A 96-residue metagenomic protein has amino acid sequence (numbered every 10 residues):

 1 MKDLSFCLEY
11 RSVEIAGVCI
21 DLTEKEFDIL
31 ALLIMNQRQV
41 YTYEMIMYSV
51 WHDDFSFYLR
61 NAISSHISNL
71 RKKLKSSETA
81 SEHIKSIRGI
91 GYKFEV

Functional and structural regions predicted by a protein language model:
M1-F27, F94-V96: A structural micro-motif at secondary-structure boundaries
S12, V18-D21, D28-S65, K75-S76: Positively charged, aromatic-enriched patches within helix-turn-helix-type DNA-binding elements, predominantly
D21, I67, R71-V96: DNA-binding patch around the recognition helix
